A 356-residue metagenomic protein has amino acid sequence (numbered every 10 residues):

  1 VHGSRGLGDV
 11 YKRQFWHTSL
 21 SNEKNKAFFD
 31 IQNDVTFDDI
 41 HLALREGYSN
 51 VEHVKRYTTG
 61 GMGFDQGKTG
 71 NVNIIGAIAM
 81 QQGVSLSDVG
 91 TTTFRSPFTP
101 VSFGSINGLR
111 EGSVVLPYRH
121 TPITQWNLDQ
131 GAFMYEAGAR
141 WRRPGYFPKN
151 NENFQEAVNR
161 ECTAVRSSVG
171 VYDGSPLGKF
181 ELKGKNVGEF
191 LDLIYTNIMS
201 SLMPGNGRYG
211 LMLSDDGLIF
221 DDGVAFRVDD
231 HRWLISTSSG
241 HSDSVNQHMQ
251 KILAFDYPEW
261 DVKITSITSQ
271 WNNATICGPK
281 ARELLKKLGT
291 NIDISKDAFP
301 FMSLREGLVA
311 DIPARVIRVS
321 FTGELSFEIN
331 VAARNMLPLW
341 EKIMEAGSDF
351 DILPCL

Functional and structural regions predicted by a protein language model:
H2-Y11: Single conserved hydrophobic/aromatic residue that forms the stacking wall/gate of nucleotide- or nucleobase-binding
G6, F28, Y209-L211: Ordered hydrophobic segments in well-structured contexts
G6, N50-V51, H231, L325: Generic detector of short, well-ordered, non-transmembrane alpha-helical segments enriched in hydrophobic residues
K12-R95: C-terminal catalytic lobe of FAD-dependent flavoproteins
N33-D34, Y57, M80-L356: Glycine/proline-enriched, intrinsically flexible loops and inter-domain linkers
